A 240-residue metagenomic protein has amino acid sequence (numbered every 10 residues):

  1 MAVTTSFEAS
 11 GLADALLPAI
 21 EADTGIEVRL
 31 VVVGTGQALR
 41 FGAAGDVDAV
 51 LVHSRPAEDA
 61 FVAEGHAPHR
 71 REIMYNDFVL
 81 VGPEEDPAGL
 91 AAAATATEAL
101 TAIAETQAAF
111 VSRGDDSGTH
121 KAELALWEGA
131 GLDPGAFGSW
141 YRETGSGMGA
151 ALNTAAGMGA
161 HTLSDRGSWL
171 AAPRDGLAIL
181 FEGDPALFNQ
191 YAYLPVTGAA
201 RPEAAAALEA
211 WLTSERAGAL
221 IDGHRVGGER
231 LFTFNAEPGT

Functional and structural regions predicted by a protein language model:
A2-E27, G36, R40-D46, R55 (+3 more regions): Exported/periplasmic ABC-transporter solute-binding proteins
D48-Y75: Acidic, polar ligand-binding/catalytic clefts
Y75-D77, Q107: Residue-level signal for tight coil/turn positions that link beta-strands
L80: Serine endopeptidase catalytic core focused on the charge-relay Asp
